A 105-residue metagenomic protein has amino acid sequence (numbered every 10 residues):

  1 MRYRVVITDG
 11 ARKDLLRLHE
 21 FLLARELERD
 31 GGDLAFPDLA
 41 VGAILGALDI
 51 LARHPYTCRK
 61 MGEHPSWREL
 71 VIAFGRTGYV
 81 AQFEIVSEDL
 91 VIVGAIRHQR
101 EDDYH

Functional and structural regions predicted by a protein language model:
M1-E69, F74, H105: Basic, Lys/Arg-enriched alpha-helical interface segments
D30-G31, V71-H105: Enriched for short, Lys/Arg-rich terminal
